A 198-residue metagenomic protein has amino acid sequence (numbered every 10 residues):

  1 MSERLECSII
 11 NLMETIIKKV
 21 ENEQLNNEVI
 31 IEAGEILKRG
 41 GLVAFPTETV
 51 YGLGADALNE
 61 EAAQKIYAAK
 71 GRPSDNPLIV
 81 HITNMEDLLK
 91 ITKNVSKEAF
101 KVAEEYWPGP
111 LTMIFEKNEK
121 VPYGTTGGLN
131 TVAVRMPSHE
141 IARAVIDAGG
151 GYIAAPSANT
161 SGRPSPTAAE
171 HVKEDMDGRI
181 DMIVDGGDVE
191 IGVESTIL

Functional and structural regions predicted by a protein language model:
N11-L198: Active-site-adjacent structural elements in enzyme catalytic cores
